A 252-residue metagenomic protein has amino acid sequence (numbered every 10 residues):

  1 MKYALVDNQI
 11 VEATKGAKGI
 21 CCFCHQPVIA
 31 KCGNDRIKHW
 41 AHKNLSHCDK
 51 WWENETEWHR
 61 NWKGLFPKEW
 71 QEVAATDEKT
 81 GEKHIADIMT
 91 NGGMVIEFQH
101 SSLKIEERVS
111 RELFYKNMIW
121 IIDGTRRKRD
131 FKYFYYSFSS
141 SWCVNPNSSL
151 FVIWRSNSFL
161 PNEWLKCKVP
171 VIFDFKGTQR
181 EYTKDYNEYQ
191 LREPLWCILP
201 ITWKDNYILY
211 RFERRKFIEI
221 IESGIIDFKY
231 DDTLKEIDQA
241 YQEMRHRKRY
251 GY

Functional and structural regions predicted by a protein language model:
M1-E72, S223, D227-Y252: Nuclease-adjacent, charged terminal/linker segments that flank catalytic cores
K2-G16, R127-Y252: Non-catalytic C-terminal interaction segments of nucleic acid-processing enzymes
E12-A13, P27-K31, N61-S110, R126-R129 (+3 more regions): Active-site metal-binding core of divalent-cation-utilizing nuclease and nuclease-like domains
A17, I37, A41, K83 (+2 more regions): Amphipathic, alpha-helical segments enriched in basic
C21-H25, S101-L103, I153-R155: Short amphipathic alpha-helical surface micro-motifs
L113-Y115: Short, conserved loop/helix-junction motifs that constitute active-site signature segments in enzyme catalytic cores
N117-I122: Short hydrophobic alpha-helical runs that function as membrane-insertion/retention elements
